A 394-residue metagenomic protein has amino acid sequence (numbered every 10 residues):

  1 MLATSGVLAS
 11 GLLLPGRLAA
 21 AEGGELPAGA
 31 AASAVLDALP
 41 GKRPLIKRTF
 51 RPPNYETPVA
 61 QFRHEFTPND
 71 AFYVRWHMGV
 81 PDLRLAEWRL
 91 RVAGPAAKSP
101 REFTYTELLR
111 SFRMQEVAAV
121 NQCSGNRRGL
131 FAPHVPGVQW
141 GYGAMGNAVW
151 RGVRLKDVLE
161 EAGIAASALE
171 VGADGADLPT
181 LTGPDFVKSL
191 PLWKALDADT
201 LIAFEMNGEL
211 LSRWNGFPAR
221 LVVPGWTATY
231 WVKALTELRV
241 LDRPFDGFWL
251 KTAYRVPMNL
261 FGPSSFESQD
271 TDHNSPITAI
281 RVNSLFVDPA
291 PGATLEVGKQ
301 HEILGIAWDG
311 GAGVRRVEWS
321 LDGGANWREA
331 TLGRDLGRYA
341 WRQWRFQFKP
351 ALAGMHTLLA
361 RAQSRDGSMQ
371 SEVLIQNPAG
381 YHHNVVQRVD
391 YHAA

Functional and structural regions predicted by a protein language model:
M1-A21: N-terminal export signals
A20-A394: Structured, non-membrane catalytic/scaffold regions adjacent to prosthetic-group chemistry
